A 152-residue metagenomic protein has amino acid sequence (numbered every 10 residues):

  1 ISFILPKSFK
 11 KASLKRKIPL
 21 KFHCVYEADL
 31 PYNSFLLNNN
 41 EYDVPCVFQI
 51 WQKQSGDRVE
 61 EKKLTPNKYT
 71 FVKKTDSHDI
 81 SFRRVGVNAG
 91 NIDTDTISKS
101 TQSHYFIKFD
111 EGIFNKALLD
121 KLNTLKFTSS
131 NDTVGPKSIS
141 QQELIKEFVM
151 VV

Functional and structural regions predicted by a protein language model:
I1-V152: Class I S-adenosyl-L-methionine-dependent methyltransferase catalytic core
